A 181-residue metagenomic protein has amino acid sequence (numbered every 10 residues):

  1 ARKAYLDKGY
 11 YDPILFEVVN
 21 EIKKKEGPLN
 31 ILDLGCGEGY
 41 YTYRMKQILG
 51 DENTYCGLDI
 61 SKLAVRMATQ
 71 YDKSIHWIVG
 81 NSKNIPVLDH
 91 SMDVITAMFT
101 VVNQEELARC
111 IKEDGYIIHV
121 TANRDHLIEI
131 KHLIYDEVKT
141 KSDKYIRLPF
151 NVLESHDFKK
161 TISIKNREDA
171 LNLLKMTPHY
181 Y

Functional and structural regions predicted by a protein language model:
A1-P13, E17: Class I SAM-dependent methyltransferase Rossmann-like catalytic core, especially the SAM/SAH-binding loop
L32, G39-N84: Class I SAM-dependent methyltransferase SAM/SAH-binding core
K83-V94: A short acidic, Gly/Pro-enriched loop at the edge of an enzyme's catalytic core that lines a small-molecule cofactor
D93-E106, T121-N123: A short SAM/SAH-binding and catalytic strip from SAM-dependent methyltransferases
D114-D125: Conserved beta-strand signature within the Rossmann-like core of class I S-adenosyl-L-methionine
K131-F150: Conserved Class I S-adenosyl-L-methionine
N151-T161: Conserved S-adenosyl-L-methionine
S163-Y181: C-terminal helical/coil "lid" or tail adjacent to the Rossmann-like core of SAM-dependent
